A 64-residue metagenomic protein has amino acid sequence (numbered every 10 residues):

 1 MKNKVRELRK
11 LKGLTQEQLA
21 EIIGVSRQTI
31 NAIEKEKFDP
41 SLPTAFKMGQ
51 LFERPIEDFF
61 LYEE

Functional and structural regions predicted by a protein language model:
N3-I22: Short basic helix-loop element that most often maps to the first helix and adjoining turn of HTH DNA-binding modules
E17, Q28, E57: Residues within helix-turn-helix
V25-F38: Recognition helix of helix-turn-helix/homeodomain-like DNA-binding domains that insert into the DNA major groove
P43-D58: DNA major-groove recognition helix of helix-turn-helix/homeodomain DNA-binding modules
F60-E64: Short, charged recognition helix plus adjacent turn of helix-turn-helix-like nucleic-acid-binding domains
